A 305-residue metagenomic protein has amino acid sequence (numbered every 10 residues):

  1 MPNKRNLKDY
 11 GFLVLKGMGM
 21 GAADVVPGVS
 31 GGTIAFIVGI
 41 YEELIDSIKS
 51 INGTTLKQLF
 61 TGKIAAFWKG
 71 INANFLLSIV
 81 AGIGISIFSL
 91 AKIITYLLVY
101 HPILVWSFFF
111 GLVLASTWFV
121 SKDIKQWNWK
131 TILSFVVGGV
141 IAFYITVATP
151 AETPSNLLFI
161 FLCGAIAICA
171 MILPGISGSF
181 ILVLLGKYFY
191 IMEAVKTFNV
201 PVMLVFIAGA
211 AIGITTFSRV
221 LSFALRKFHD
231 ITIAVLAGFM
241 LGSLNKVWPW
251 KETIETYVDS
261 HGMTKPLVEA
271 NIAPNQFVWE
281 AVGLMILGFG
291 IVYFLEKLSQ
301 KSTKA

Functional and structural regions predicted by a protein language model:
P2-D24, S30-A305: Multi-pass membrane proteins that catalyze or facilitate reactions on polyprenyl-/lipid-phosphate substrates and their
